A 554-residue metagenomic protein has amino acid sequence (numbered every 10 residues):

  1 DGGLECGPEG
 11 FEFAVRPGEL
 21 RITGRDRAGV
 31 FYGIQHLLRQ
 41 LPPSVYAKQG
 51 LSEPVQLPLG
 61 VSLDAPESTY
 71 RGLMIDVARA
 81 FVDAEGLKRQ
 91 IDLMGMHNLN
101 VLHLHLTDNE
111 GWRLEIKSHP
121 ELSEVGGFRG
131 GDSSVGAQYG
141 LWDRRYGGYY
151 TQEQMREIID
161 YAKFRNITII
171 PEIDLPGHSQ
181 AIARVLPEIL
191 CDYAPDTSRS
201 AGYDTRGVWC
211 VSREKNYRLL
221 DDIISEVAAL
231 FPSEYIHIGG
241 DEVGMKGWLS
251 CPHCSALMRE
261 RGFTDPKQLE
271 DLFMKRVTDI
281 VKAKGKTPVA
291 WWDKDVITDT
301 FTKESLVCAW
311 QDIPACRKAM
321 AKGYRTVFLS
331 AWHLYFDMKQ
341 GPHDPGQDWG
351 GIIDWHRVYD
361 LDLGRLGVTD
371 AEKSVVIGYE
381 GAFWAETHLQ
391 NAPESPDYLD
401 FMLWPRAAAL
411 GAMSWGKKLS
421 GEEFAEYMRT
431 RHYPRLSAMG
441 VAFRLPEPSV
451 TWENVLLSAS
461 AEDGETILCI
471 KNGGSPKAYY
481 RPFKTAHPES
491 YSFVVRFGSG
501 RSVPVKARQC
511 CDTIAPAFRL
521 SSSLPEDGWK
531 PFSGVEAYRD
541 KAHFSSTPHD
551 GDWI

Functional and structural regions predicted by a protein language model:
D1-S68, S414-A438: Contiguous, structured surface segment used for ligand recognition
D26, L73, M94, I169 (+4 more regions): Conserved, mostly hydrophobic/aromatic
Y46-V61, H97-R129, K163-P187, A194 (+1 more regions): Glycine-rich, aromatic-flanked loop segments that form ligand/cofactor-binding clefts across common enzyme folds
P66, E110-F164, S179-R218, K246-D271: Aromatic- and acidic-residue-enriched carbohydrate-binding clefts of CAZyme catalytic domains
L73-N109: A conserved hydrophobic secondary-structure block that centers on an alpha-helix together with its immediately flanking
I182-P187, T197-S200, D204-S305, W310-M320: Active-site neighborhood of glycoside hydrolase catalytic domains
P288-D293, T300-S305, Q311-N454: Flexible, acidic glycine-rich loops studded with aromatic residues
A425-G528, S533, S546-H549: Short, compositionally stereotyped local motifs that mark structural "simplifiers"
